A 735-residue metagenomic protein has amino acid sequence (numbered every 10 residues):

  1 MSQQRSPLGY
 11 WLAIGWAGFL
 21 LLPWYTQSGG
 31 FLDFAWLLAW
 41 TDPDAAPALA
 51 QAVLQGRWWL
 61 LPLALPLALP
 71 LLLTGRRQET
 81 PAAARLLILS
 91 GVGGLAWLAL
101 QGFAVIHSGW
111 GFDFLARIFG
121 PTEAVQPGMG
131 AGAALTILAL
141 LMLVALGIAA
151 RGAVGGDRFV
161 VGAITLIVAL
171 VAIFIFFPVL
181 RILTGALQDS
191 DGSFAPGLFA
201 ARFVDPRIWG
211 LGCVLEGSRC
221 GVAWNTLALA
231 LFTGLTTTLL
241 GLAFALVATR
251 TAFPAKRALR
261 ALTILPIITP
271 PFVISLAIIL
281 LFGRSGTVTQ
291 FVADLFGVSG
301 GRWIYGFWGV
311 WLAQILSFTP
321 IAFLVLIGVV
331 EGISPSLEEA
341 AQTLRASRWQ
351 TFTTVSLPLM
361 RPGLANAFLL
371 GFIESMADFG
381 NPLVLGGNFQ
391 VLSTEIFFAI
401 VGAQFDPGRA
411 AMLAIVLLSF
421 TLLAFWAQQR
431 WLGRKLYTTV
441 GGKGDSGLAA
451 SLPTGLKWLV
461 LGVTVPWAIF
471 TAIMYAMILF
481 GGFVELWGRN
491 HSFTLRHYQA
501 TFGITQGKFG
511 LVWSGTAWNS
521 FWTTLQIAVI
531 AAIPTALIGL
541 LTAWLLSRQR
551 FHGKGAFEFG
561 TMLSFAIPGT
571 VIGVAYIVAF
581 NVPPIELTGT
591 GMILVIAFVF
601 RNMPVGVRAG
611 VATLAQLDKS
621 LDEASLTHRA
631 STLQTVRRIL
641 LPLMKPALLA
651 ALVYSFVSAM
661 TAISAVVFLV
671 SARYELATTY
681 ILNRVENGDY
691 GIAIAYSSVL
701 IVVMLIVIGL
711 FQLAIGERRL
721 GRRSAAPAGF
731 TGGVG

Functional and structural regions predicted by a protein language model:
S6-L32, Q55-P62, R85, L89-S108 (+13 more regions): Membrane-water interface segments at the C-terminal ends of transmembrane alpha-helices in multi-pass inner-membrane
G29-A52, A104-A124, S193-P196, A200: Membrane-interfacial interhelical loops
A64-Q78, M142-L146: Canonical alpha-helical transmembrane segments
L135-F159, G444-L452: Cytosolic-side transmembrane helix boundary signature
I137-L146, L422-T439: Membrane-water interface of transmembrane alpha-helices
A153, A427-V463, R722-V734: Alpha-helical transmembrane segments of integral membrane proteins
R202-P206, S347, L436-S451, W487-Q506: Juxtamembrane inter-helical linkers in multi-pass membrane proteins
L280, F379-Q404, W487-S492, I663-Y690 (+1 more regions): Glycine-rich helix-loop "coupling/hinge" segments at transmembrane-helix boundaries in multipass transporters
